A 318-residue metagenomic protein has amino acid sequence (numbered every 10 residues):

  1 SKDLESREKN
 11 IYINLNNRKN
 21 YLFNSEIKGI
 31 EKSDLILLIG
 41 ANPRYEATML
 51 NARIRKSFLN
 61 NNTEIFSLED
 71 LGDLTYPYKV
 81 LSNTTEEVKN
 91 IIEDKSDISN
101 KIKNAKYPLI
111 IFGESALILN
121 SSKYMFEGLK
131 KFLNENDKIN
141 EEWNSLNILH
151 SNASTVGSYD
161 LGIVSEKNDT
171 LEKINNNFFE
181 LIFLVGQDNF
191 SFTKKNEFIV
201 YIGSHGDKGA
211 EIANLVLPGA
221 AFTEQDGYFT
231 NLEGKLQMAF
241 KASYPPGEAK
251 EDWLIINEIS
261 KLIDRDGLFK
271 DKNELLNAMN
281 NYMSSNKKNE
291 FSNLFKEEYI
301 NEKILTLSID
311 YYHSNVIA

Functional and structural regions predicted by a protein language model:
D3-E290: Non-catalytic alpha/beta scaffold blocks inside enzyme catalytic domains
L276-A318: Long, low-complexity segments enriched in small/aliphatic residues
